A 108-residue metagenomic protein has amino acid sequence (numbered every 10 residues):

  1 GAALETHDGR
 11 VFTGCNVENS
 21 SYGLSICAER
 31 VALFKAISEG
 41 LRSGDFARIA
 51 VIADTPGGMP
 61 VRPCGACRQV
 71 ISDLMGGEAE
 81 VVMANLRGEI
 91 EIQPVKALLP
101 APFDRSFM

Functional and structural regions predicted by a protein language model:
G1-T6: Short beta-strand scaffold segments in enzyme catalytic cores
T13-F107: Zn2+-dependent cytidine deaminase-like catalytic core
